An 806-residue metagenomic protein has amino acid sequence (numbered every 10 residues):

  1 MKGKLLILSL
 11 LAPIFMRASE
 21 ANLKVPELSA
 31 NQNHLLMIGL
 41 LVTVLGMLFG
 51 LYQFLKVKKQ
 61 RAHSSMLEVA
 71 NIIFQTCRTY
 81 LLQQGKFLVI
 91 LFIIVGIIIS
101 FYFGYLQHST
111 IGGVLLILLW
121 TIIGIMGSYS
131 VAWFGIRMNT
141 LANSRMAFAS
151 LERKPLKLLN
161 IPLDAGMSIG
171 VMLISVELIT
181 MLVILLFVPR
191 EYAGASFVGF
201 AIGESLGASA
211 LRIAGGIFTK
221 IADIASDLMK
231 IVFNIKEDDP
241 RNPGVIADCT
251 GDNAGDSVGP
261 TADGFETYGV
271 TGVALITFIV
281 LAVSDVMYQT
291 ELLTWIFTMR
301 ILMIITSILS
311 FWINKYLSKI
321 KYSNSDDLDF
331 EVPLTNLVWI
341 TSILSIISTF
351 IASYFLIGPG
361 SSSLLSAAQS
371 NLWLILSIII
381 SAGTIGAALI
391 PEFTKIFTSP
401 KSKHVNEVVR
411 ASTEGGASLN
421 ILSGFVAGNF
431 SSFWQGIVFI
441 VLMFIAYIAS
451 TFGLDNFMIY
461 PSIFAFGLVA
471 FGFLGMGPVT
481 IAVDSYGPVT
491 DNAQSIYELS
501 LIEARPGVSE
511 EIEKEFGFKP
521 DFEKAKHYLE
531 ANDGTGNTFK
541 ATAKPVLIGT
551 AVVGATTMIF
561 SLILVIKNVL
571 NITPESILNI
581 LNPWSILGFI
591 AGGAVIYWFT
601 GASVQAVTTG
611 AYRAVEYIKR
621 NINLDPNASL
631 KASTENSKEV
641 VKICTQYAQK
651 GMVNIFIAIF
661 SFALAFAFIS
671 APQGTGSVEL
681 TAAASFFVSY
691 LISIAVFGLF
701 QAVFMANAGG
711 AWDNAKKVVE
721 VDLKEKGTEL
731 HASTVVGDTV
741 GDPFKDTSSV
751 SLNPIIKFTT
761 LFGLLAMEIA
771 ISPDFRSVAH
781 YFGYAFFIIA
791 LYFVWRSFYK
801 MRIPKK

Functional and structural regions predicted by a protein language model:
G3-L8, R17-K806: Hydrophobic packing and interface segments
